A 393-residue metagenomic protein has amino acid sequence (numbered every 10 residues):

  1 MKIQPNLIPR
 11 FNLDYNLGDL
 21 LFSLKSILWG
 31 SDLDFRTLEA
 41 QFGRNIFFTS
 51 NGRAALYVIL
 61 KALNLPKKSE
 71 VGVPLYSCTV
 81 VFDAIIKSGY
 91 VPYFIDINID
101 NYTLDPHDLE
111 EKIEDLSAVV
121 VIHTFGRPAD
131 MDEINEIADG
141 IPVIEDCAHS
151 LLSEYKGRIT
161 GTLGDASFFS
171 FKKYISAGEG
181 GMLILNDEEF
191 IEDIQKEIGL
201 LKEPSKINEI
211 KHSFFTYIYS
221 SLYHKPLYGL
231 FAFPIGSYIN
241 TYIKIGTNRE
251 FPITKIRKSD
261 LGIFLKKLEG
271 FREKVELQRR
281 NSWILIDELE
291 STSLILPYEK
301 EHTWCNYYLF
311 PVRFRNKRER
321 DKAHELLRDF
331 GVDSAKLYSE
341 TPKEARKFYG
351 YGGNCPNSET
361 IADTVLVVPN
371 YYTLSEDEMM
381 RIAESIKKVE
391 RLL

Functional and structural regions predicted by a protein language model:
I3-A54, A62, Y76, Q278: Conserved N-terminal alpha-helix of the aminotransferase class I/II PLP-enzyme fold
L7-R10, F22, R36, A40-F47 (+2 more regions): PLP-dependent aminotransferase class I/II
F48, V73, L183, V312: Conserved SAM-binding loop
A55, V71, G89, V119 (+9 more regions): Generic structural signal for small/hydrophobic residues in well-ordered secondary structure, especially within
I59-K112: Conserved PLP-anchoring active-site segment centered on the Schiff-base-forming lysine
K61-A62, D83, K87, E136 (+3 more regions): Short, well-ordered alpha-helices that flank and scaffold nucleotide-derived cofactor binding pockets
D100-K196, V367, Y371: Active-site phosphate-binding strand-loop segment of PLP-dependent enzymes
